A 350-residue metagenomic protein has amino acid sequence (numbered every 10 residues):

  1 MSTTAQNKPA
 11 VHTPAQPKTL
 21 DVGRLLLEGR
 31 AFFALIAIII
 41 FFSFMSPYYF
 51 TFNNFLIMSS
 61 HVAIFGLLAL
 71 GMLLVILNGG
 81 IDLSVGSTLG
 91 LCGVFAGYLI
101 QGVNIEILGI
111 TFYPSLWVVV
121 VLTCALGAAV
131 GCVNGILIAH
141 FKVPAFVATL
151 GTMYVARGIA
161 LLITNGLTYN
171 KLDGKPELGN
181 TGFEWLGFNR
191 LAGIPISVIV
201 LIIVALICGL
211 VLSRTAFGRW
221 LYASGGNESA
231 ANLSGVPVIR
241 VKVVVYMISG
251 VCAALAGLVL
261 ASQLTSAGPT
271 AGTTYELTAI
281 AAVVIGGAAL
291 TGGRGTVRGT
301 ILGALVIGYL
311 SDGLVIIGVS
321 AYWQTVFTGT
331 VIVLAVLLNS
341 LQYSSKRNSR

Functional and structural regions predicted by a protein language model:
M1-I40, F44, L233-R240, L310-R350: Cytosolic-side transmembrane-helix boundaries in multi-pass membrane proteins
A31-F44, M72, T123-G127, M153-I159 (+5 more regions): Hydrophobic core segments of alpha-helical transmembrane domains in multi-pass membrane transport and ion-translocation
I40-E106, I136-V143, G287-R298, T330-V331: Single transmembrane alpha-helix segments in multi-pass membrane proteins
N104-M153, L302: Alpha-helical transmembrane segments within multi-pass membrane transporters and channels
S115-T123, G127-N134, I138, A192-G268: Helix-loop-helix "hairpin" substructures at the membrane interface of multi-pass membrane proteins
L116, A145, G193-L201, K242 (+2 more regions): Loop-to-transmembrane alpha-helix initiation sites
F146-R214, V241-V244, Q263-G272, R347-R350: Transmembrane helix-bundle core of multi-pass membrane transporters and related energy-transducing complexes
M247, A253, Q263-G329: Transmembrane alpha-helical segments in multi-pass inner-membrane proteins
